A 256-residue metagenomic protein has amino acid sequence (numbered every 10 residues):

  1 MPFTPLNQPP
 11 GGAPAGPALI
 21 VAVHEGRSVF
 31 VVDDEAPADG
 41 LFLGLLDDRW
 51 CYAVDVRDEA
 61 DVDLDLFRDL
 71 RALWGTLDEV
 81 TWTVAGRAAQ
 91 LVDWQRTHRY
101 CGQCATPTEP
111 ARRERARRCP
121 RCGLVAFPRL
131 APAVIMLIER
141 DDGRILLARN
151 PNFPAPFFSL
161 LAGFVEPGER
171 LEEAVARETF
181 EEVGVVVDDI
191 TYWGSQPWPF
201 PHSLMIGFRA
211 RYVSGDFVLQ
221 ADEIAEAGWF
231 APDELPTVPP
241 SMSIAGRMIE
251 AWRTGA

Functional and structural regions predicted by a protein language model:
M1-H98, E109, F153-F158, Q220-A256: Nudix hydrolase/Nudix homology domain
G86-E139: Cys/His-rich short segments
R117-S159, F164, V186-V187, A210: N-terminal strand-loop-strand
V125-P128, W198-P199, L219, P239: Short Gly/Pro-enriched turn/cap motifs at secondary-structure boundaries
V134, L204-I206, A225: Change "...and in nucleic-acid phosphodiester-cleaving endonucleases..." to "...and in nucleic-acid processing enzymes
R149-N150, A162, D189-Q196, Y212 (+2 more regions): Active-site proximal loops enriched in glycine and acidic residues that flank catalytic Cys/His/Asp and coordinate
S159-G194, F208: The catalytic Nudix box helix
Q196-L219: Active-site-adjacent beta-strand/loop module that shapes the phosphate/pyrophosphate-binding cleft
